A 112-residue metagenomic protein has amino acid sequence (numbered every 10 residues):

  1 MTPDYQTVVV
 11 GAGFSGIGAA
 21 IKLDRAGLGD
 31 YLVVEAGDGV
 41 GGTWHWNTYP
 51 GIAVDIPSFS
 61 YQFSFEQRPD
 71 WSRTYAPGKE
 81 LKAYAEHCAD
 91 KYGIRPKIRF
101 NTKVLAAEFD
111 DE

Functional and structural regions predicted by a protein language model:
T2, R25-L28, Y92, N101: Alpha-helix termination/capping residues and helix-transition junctions
D4-V33: N-terminal Rossmann-like FAD-binding beta1-loop-alpha1 element of flavoenzymes
Y5-Q6, F59, P96: A generic secondary-structure signal marking the coil-to-beta-strand transition
D24, H45, D90: Short polybasic/polar patches that bind polyanions
G41: Short alpha-helix immediately C-terminal to the canonical SAM-binding loop
H45-H87: Glycine-rich active-site loop/strand segments that organize a redox cofactor
R73-E112: Feature captures the FAD/FMN-dependent oxidoreductase FAD-binding
